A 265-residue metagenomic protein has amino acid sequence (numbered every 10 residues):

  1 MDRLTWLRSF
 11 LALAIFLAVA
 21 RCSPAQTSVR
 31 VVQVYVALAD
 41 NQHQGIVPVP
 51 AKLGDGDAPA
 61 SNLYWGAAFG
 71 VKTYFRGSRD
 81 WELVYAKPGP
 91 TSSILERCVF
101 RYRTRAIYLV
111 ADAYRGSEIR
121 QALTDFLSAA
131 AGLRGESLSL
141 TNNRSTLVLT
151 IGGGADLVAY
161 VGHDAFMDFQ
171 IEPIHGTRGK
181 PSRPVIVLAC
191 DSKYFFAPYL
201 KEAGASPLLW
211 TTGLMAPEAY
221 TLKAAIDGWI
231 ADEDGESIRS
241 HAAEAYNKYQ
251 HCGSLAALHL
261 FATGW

Functional and structural regions predicted by a protein language model:
M1-L11: Bacterial N-terminal signal peptides that target proteins for export
S9-A20: Bacterial N-terminal signal peptides
C22-Y85, G89: Boundary/activation segment at the start of structured domains
Q33-Q42, D112-Y114, V161-H163, G213: Short loop/turn segments at strand-loop or loop-helix junctions that form parts of catalytic or ligand-binding pockets
P59-Y64, A68-I151: Functional beta-strand-loop-alpha-helix junction segments that form "active/interaction loops" within catalytic
F75, R79, A130, R134 (+4 more regions): Sec/Tat-exported extracytoplasmic proteins
V148-G228: Catalytic cores of nucleophile-dependent amide-cleaving enzymes
E236-W265: Caspase-like cysteine protease fold
